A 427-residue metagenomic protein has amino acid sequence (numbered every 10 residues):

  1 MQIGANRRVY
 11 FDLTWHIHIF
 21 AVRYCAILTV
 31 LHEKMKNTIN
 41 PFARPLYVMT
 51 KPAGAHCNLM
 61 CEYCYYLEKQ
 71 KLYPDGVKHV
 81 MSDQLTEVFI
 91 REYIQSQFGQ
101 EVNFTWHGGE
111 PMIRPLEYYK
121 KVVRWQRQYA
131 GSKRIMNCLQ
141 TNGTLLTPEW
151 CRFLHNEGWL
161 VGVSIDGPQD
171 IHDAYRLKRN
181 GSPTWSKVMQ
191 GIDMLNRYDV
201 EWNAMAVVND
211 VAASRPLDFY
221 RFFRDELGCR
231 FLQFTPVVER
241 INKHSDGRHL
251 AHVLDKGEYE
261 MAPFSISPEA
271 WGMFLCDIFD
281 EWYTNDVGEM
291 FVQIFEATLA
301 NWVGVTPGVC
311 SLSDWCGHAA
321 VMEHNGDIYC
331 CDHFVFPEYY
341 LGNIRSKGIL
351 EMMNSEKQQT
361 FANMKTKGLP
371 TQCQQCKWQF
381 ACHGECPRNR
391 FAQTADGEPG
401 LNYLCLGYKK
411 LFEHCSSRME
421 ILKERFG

Functional and structural regions predicted by a protein language model:
N6, Y10-D12, H16-H18, Y24: Intrinsic-disorder-associated, low-complexity terminal segments enriched in Asp/Asn/His/Tyr and depleted of Lys/Arg
H16-I19, A26-T50: N-terminal [4Fe-4S]-dependent radical SAM core
L31, K178-S186, D193, R197-S311 (+4 more regions): Radical SAM enzyme [4Fe-4S]-AdoMet core and its adjacent flexible, acidic and glycine-rich loops/tails across
F42-Q84: Canonical Radical SAM [4Fe-4S] cluster-binding loop centered on the CxxxCxxC motif and its immediate flanking residues
P52-M60, E110-I113, C316, C373-Q375 (+1 more regions): Cysteine-centered iron-sulfur cluster-binding motifs in ferredoxin-type domains/subunits of redox enzymes
I90-T105, R114-A251: Radical SAM/AdoMet-radical enzyme domain recognition
V335-G427: Flexible mid-to-C-terminal extensions adjoining Fe-S/redox cofactors in radical SAM and related proteins
